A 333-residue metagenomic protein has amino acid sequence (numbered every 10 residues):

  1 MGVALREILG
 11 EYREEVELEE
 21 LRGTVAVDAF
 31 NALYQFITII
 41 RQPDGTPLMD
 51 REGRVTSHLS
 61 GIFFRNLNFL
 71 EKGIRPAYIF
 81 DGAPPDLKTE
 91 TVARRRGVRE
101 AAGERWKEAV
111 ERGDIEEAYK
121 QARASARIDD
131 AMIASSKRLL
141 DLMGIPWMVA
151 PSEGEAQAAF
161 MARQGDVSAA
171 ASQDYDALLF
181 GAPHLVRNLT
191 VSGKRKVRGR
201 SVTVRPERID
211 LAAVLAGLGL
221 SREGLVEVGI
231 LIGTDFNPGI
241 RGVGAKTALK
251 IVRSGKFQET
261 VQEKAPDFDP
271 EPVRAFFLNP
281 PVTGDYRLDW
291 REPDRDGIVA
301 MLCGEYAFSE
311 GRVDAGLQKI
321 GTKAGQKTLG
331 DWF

Functional and structural regions predicted by a protein language model:
V3-G10, E14, E19-M161, P183 (+1 more regions): Noncatalytic, basic helical substrate-engagement surface that gates or grips nucleic-acid strands
Y12-L21, S201-F333: Non-catalytic nucleic-acid-binding/docking modules located in mid-to-C-terminal regions of nucleic-acid enzymes
D28, Y78, D174, G244 (+1 more regions): Residue-level signature of catalytic and energy-coupling elements of molecular machines, predominantly ATP/GTP-dependent
Y34, F80, Y175, F180 (+3 more regions): Aromatic side chains
T46, S125-P270: Nuclease catalytic cores that cleave nucleic-acid phosphodiester bonds, predominantly acidic two-metal-ion
E52, P85, V92-A93, E111-E116 (+7 more regions): Short, structured coil/loop segments at alpha-helix boundaries
E52-T56, E104-E108, Y175-A177, V197-S201 (+1 more regions): Short, surface-exposed, polar/charged, turn-prone segments marking secondary-structure boundaries
G97-V98, V167-A169, V186, L329-D331: Short alpha-helix boundary/capping motifs
